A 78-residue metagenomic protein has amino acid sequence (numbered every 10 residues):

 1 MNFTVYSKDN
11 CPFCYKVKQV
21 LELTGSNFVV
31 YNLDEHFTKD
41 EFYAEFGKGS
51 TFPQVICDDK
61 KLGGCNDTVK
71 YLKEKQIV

Functional and structural regions predicted by a protein language model:
M1-N27: Local sequence-structure signature of Cys/Sec-based thiol-disulfide redox active-site neighborhoods
K8, L33, D59: Conserved residues at beta->alpha junctions
P12, F37, G63: Short alpha-helical
Y15, D40, K70: Alpha-helical elements of the RecA-like P-loop NTPase motor core of helicases
S26-K39: Thiol-based oxidoreductase modules, predominantly thioredoxin-like and allied folds used for disulfide exchange
D40-F46, E74-I77: Short amphipathic alpha-helix with an adjacent loop that forms part of the alpha/beta core around
F46-I56, C65-N66: Structural micro-motif
C57-V78: Non-catalytic, surface beta->alpha helical segment in thiol-disulfide oxidoreductase systems
